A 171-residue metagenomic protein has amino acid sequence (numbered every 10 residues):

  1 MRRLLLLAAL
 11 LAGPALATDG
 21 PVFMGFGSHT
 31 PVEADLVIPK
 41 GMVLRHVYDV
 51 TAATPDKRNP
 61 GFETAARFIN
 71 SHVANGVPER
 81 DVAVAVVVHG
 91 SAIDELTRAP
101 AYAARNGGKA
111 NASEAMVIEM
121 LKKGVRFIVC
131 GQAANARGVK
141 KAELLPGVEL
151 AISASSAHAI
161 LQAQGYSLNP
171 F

Functional and structural regions predicted by a protein language model:
L4-A12: Sec-dependent N-terminal signal peptides
G13-A17: Sec/Tat signal peptide C-region and signal peptidase I cleavage site
T18-S28, T97-A104, K109-F171: A cross-taxonomic marker for long C-terminal extensions/tails that follow the last structured domain
F23, A34-K40: Acidic, glycine/proline-rich low-complexity segments that act as flexible tails and inter-domain linkers
I38-P55, E95-A101: Acidic/histidine-rich, surface-exposed loop or edge segments in extracytoplasmic proteins
T54-G61, E79, A110, A151: Solvent-exposed, acidic/flexible segments
P60-V77: Histidine-anchored nucleotide/phosphate-binding helix
P78-L96: Acidic helix-start/capping segments at beta-turn-to-alpha-helix junctions
